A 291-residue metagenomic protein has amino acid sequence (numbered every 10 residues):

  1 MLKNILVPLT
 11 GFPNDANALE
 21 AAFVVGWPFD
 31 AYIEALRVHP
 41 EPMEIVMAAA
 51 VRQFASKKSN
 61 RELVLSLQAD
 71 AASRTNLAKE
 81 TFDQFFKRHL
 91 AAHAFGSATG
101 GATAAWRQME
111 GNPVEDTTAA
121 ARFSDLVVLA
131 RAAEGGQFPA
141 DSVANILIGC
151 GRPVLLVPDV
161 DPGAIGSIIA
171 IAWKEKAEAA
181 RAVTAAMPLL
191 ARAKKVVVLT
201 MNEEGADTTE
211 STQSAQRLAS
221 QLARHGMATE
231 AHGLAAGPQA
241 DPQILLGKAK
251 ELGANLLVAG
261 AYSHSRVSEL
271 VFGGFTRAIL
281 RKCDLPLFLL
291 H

Functional and structural regions predicted by a protein language model:
M1-E20, V24, H93-G101, A105 (+2 more regions): Intrinsically disordered or low-complexity boundary/linker segments at protein termini and domain junctions
M1-V64, I165-L234: Small/aliphatic-rich secondary-structure junction motif
R37, R131, G260-Y262, H291: Short secondary-structure boundary segments
P40-M43, A50-Q53, A69-V127, R224-L257 (+3 more regions): Structural beta-alpha unit
G135, E204-T209, A236-Q239, S265: Short, small-residue-enriched loops and turns at beta-alpha junctions that line or gate enzyme active sites
S142, T212-Q216, L245-K248, V271-T276: Charged helix-capping and loop-helix junction motifs
